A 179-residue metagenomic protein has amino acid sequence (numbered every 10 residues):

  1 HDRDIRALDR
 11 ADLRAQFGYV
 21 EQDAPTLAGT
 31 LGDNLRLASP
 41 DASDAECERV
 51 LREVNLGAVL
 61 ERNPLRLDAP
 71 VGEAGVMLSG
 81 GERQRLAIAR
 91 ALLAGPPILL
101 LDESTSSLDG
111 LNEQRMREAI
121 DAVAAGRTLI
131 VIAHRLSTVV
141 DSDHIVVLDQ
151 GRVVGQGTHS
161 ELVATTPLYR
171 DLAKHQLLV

Functional and structural regions predicted by a protein language model:
A7, R14, G32-E73, R117 (+3 more regions): ABC ATPase nucleotide-binding domain helical subdomain, centered on the C-loop/LSGGQ "ABC signature"
G57-L86, L108, L178-V179: ABC-fold ATPase nucleotide-binding domain signature/coupling loops
R62, E118, R135, V140-V179: C-terminal portion of ABC ATPase nucleotide-binding domains
S79, L86-A91, R115, V131: ABC ATPase nucleotide-binding domain "signature" region
L93-P97, G126: A short, proline-enriched helix->beta-strand linker immediately N-terminal to the Walker B motif in ABC-type P-loop
L99-E103: Catalytic Walker B motif of ABC-type/P-loop ATPase nucleotide-binding domains
G110-N112: Helix N-cap at the start of a conserved alpha-helix in ABC-type nucleotide-binding domains
A122-V131, V139: Conserved catalytic loops of ABC-family nucleotide-binding domains
